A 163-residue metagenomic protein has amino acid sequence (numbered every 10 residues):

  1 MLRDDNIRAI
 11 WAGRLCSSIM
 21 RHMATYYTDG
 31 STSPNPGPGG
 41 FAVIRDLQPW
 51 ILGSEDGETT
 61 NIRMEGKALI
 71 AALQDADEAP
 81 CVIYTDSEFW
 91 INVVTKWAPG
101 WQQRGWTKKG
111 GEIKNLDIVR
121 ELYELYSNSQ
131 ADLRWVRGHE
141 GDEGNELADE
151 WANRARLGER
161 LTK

Functional and structural regions predicted by a protein language model:
N6, I10, C16-I19: Short, positively charged and aromatic/hydrophobic N-terminal segments
N6-A9, N145, D149: Short, intrinsically disordered, low-complexity terminal segments
G13-R14, A42, A131: A composition-driven signal for long, intrinsically disordered, charge-rich low-complexity tracts
S17-R63, K67, A71-A79, D149-E150 (+1 more regions): RNase H-like nuclease fold core
Y27-P38, W50, L69-L147: RNase H catalytic domain
